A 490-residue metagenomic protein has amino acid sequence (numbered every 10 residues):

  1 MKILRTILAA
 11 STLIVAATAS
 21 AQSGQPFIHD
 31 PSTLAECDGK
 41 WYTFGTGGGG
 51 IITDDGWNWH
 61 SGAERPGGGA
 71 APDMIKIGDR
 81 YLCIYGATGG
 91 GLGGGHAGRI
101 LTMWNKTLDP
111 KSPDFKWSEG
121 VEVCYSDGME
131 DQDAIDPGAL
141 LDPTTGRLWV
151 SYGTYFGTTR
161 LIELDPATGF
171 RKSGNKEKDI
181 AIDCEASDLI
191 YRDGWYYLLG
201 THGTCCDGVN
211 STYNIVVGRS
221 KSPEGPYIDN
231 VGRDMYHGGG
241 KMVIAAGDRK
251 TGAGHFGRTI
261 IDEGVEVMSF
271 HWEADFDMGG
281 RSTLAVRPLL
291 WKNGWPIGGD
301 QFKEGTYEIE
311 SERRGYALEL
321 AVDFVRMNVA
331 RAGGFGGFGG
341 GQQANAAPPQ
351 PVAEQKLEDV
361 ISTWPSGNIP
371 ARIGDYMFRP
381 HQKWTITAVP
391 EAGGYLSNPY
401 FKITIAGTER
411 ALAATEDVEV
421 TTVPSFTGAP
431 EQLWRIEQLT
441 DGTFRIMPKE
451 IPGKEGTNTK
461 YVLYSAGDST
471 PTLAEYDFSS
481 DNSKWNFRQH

Functional and structural regions predicted by a protein language model:
M1-L8: Bacterial N-terminal signal peptides that target proteins for export
L8-A16: Bacterial N-terminal signal peptides
A19-S23, A346: Boundary at the C-terminal end of the N-terminal hydrophobic targeting segment
Q22-I135, L141-C184, Y191-I244, E263-T306 (+2 more regions): Beta-rich carbohydrate-recognition and catalytic domains
I28-P31, G69-A71, A134-D136, C184-S187 (+6 more regions): Conserved positions at the start
A246-I260: Signature of short aromatic-glycine-proline-rich micro-motifs recurring in repeat-based ectodomains
G252-G254, S282-T283, T457-K460: Short, surface-exposed coil-to-beta transition loops
K303-H490: Lectin-like carbohydrate-binding module/patch detector with strong preference for beta-trefoil
